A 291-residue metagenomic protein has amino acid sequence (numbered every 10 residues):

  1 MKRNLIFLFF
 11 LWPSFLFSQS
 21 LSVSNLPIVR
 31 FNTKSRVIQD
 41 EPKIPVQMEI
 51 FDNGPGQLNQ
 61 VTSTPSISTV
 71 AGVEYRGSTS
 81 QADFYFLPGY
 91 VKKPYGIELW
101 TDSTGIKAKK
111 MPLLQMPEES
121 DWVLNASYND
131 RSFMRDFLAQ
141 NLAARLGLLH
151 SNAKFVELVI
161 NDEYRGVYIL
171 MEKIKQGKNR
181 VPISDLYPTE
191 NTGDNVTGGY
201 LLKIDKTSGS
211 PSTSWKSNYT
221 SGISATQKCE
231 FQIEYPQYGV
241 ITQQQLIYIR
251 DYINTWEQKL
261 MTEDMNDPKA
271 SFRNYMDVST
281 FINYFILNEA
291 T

Functional and structural regions predicted by a protein language model:
M1-S20: Bacterial Sec-dependent N-terminal signal peptides
Q19-T291: Phosphate/dinucleotide-binding and metal-coordinating scaffold of catalytic cores in nucleotide-dependent enzymes
